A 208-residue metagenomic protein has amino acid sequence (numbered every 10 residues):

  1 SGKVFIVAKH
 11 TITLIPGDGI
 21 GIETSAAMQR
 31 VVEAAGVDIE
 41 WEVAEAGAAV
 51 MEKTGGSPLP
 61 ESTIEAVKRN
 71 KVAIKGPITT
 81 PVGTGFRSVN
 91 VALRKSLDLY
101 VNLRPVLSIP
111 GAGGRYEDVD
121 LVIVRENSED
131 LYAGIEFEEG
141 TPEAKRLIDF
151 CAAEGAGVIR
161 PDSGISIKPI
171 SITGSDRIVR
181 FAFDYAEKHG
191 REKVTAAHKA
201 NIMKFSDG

Functional and structural regions predicted by a protein language model:
S1-I6: Short, Lys/Arg-enriched N-terminal segments with co-localized hydrophobic residues within the first ~10-30 amino acids
A8-I12: Extreme N-terminal starter segment of soluble prokaryotic enzymes
T13-A35, K145-G208: Glycine-rich phosphate/diphosphate-binding loop of Rossmann-like nucleotide-binding domains
I15-G17, A44-A46, K75-I78: Acidic/polar N-terminal loop/beta-strand segments that form early-domain functional surfaces
G36-D38, Y100, D118, R191: A generic structural signal for alpha->beta connector loops
D38-V50: A short beta-strand-loop structural module common to alpha/beta enzyme folds
E45-A48, N127-S128, H198-M203: Glycine-rich beta-alpha junction loops
E52-A153, G164-S166: N-terminal glycine-rich phosphate/adenylate-binding segment common to multiple enzyme folds
